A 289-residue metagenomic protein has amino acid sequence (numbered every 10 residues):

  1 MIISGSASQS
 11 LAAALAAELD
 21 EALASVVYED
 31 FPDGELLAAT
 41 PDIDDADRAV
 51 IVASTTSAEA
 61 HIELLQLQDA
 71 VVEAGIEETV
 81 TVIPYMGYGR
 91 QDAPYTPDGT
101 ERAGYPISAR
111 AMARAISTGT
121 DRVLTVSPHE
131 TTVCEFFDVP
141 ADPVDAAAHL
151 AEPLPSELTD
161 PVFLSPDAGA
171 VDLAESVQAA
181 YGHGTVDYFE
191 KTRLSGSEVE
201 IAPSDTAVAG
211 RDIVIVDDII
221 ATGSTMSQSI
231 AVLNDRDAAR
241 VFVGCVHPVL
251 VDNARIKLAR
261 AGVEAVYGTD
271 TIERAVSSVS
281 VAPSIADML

Functional and structural regions predicted by a protein language model:
M1-L289: PRPP-associated nucleotide enzymes
